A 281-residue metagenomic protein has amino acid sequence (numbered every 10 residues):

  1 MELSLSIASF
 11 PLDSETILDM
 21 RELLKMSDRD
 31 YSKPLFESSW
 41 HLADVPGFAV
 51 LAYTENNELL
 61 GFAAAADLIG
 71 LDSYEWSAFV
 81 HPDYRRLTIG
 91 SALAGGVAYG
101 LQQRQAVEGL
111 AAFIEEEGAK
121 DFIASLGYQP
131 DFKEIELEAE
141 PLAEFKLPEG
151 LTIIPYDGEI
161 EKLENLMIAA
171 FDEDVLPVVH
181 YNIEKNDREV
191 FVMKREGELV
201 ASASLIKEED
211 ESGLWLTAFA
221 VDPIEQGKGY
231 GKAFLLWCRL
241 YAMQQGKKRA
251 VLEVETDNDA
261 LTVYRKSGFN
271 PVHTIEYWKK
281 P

Functional and structural regions predicted by a protein language model:
M1-L18, Q129, E138-G158: Conserved N-terminal entry element of GNAT/NAT acetyltransferase domains
A8-L12, K25-D28, L35-L101, A112 (+2 more regions): Conserved donor-binding loop and adjoining core beta-sheet/short helix segment in diverse acyl/aminoacyl transferases
M20-S38, L147-T217: Flexible, substrate/cofactor-facing loop regions flanked by secondary structure within enzyme catalytic domains
L60-G61, F132, A201, G231 (+1 more regions): A structural microfeature
P82-E149, I275-K280: Acyl-donor-binding surface of acyltransferase catalytic domains
R86-Y99, S125, V221, G227-L240 (+2 more regions): Conserved acetyl-CoA-binding loop-helix of GNAT-fold acetyltransferases
V107, K248, N270: Short acidic/polar active-site loop segments enriched in Thr and Asp
L235, D257-A260, K279: Short glycine/proline-centered loop/turn elements that form peptide/ligand docking sites
